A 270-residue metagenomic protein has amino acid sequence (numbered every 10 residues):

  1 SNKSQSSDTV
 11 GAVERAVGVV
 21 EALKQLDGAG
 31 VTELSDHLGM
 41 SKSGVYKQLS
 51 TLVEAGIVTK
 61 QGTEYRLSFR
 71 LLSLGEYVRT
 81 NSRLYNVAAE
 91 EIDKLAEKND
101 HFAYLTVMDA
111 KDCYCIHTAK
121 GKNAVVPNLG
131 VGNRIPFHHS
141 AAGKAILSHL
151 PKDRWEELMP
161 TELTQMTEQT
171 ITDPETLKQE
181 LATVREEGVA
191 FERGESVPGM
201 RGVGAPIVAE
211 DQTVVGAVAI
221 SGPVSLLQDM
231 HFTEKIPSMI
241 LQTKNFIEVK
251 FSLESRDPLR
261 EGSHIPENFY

Functional and structural regions predicted by a protein language model:
S1-Y85, D93, N245, V249 (+1 more regions): N-terminal helix-turn-helix
R70-H101, I116-T118, A124-N128: Conserved segment of winged-helix/HTH DNA-binding domains
L105-A110, T118-A119: Short hydrophobic alpha-helical segments used for membrane anchoring or interfacial signaling
P127-S196: Short, solvent-exposed recognition segments
R201-A205: Short hydrophobic beta-strand micro-motif common in sensory/regulatory domains
I207-E210: Sensor-regulatory modules in signal-transduction proteins
V214: Glycine-rich acetyl-CoA-binding "A-motif" of GNAT/NAT acetyltransferases
A217-Y270: Juxtadomain coupling helices with adjacent low-complexity linkers
